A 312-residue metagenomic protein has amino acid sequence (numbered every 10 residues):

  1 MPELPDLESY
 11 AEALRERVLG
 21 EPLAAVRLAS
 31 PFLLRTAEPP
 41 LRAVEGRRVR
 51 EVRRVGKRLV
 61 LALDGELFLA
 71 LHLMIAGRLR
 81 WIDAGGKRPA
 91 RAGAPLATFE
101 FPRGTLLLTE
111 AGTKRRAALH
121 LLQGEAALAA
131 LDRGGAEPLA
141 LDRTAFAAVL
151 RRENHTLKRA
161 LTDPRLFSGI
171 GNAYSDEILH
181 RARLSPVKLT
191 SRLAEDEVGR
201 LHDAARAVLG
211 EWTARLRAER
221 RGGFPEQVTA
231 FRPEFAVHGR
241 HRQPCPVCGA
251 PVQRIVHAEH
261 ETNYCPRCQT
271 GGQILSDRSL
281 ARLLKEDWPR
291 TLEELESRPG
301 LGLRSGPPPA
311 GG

Functional and structural regions predicted by a protein language model:
M1-A117, A140, R242, R282-G311: Gly/Gly-Pro- and Ser/Thr-rich, intrinsically disordered tail segments characteristic of DNA damage-repair and tolerance
P22-P40, R53, R58, L79 (+2 more regions): Basic, nucleic-acid-binding surfaces and adjacent catalytic neighborhoods in DNA/RNA-processing proteins
L69-L184, L189-D196, L201-H202: Phosphate/anion-contacting hairpin/loop surfaces
